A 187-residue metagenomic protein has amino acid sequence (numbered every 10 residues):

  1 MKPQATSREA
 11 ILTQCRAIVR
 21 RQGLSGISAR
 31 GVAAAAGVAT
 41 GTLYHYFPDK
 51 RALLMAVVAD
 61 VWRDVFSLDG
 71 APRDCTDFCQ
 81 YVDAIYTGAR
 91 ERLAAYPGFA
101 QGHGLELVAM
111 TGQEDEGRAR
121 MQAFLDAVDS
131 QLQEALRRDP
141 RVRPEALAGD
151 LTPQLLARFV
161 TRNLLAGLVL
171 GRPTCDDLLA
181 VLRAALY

Functional and structural regions predicted by a protein language model:
M1-A35, A52-M55: Basic, helix-initiating cap at the start of DNA-binding domains
Q14, I18, D64, G88 (+3 more regions): Amphipathic alpha-helical interface segments
A36-F47: Short hydrophobic/aromatic patch on the recognition helix
F47, H103-Q113, A166: Short helix-capping/turn signature of helix-turn-helix
A56, D69-Y96, P153-A157: Hydrophobic alpha-helical connector segments
A59-V65: Short, basic, alpha-helical segments at the C-terminal edge of helix-turn-helix-like DNA-binding modules
A94-G98, G102, M110-V142, D150-R158 (+1 more regions): Amphipathic alpha-helical packing segments from all-alpha helical-bundle domains
